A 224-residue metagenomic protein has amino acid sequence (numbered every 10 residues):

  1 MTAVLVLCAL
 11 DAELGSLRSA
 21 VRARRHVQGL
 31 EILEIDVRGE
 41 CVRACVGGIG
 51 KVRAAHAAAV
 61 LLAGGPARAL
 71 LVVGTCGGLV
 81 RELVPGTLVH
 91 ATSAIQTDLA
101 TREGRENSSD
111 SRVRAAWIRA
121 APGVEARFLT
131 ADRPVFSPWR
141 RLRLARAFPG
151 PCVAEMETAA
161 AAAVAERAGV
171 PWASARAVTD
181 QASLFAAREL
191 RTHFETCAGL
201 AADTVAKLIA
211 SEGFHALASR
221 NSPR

Functional and structural regions predicted by a protein language model:
M1-L5: Extreme N-terminal starter segment of soluble prokaryotic enzymes
V6-L7, R24, F214: Intrinsically disordered, low-complexity regions
L7-D11, L17: Gly/serine-rich nucleotide phosphate-binding loop at the start of the catalytic core of nucleotide/ADP-ribose-handling
E13-L14, K51: Alpha-helix N-cap/loop-to-helix initiation residues
S16-A23: Short, aromatic/basic amphipathic alpha-helical patches
V27-P223: Glycine-rich phosphate- or other oxyanion-binding loops that anchor nucleotides, phosphorylated ligands
